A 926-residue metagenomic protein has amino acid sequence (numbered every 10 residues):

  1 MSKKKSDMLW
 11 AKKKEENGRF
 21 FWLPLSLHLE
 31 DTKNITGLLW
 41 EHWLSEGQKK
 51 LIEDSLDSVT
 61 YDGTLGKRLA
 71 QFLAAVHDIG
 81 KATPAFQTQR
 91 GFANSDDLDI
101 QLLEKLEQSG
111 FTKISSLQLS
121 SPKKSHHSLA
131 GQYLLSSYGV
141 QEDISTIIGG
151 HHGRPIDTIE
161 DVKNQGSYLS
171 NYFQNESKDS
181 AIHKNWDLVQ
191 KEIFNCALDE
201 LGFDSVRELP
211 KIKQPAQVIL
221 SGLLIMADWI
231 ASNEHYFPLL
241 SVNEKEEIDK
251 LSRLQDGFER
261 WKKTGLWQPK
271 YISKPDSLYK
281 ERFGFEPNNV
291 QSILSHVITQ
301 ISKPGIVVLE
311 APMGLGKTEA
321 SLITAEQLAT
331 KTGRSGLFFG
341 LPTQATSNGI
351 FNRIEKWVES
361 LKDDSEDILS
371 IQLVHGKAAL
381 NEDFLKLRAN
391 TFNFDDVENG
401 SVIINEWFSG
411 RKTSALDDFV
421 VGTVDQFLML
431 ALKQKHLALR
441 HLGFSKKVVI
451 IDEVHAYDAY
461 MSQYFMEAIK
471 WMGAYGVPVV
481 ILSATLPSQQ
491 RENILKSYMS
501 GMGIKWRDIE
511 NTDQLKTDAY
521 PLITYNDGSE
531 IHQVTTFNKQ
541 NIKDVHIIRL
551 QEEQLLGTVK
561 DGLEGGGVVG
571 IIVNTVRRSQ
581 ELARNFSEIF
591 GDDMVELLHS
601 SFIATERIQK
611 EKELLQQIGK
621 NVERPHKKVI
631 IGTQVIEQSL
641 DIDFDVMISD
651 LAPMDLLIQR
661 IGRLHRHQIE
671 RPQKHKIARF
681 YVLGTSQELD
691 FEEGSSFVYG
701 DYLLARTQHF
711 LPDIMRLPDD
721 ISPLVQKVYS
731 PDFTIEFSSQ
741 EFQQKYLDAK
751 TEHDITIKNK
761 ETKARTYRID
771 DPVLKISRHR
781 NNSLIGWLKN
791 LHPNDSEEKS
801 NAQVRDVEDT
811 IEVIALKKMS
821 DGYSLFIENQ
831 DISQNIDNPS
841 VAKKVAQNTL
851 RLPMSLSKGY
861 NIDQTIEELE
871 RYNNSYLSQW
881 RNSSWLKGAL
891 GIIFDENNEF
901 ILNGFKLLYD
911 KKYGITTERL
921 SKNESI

Functional and structural regions predicted by a protein language model:
S2-K270: Accessory nucleic-acid engagement/destabilization modules that flank
D143-I144, R491, I542, E553 (+3 more regions): C-terminal helicase lobe and adjacent C-terminal extensions/tails of nucleic-acid helicase motors
K274-E310: Conserved pre-motif I regulatory segment
K303-A325, S483: Walker A/P-loop
S335-E359, L373-A379, L486-Q490, V576: Conserved Walker A/P-loop ATP-binding site and its immediately adjacent core in helicase/helicase-like ATPase domains
I354-D418, V424-L428: A substrate-engagement module of RecA-like helicase motors
L442-V448, H455-H532: Post-DEXD/H (motif II) to motif III coupling segment of the RecA-like Helicase ATP-binding lobe
M502-S579: Conserved interdomain linker/interface between the two RecA-like ATPase lobes of SF2 helicase motors
